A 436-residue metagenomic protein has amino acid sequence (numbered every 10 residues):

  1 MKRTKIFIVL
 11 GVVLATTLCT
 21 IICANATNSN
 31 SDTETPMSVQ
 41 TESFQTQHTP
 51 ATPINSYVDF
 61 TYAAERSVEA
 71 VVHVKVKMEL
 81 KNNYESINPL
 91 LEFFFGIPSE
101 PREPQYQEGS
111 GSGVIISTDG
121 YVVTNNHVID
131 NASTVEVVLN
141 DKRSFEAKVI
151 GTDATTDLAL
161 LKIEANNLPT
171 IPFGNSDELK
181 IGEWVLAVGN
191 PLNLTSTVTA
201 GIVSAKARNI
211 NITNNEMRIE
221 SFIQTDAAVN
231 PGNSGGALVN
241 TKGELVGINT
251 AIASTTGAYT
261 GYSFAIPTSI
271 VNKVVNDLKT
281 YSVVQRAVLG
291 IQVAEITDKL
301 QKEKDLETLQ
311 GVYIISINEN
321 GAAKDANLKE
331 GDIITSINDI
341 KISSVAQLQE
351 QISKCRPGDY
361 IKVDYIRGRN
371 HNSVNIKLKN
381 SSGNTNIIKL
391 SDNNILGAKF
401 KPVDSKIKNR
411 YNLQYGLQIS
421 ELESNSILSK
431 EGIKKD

Functional and structural regions predicted by a protein language model:
K2-F7, A15-T17, I21-Y360, I366-K406 (+1 more regions): Serine-dependent protease modules
G331, K435-D436: Structured functional modules or segments
L396-K430, D436: C-terminal accessory/binding modules appended to enzymatic or scaffolding proteins
